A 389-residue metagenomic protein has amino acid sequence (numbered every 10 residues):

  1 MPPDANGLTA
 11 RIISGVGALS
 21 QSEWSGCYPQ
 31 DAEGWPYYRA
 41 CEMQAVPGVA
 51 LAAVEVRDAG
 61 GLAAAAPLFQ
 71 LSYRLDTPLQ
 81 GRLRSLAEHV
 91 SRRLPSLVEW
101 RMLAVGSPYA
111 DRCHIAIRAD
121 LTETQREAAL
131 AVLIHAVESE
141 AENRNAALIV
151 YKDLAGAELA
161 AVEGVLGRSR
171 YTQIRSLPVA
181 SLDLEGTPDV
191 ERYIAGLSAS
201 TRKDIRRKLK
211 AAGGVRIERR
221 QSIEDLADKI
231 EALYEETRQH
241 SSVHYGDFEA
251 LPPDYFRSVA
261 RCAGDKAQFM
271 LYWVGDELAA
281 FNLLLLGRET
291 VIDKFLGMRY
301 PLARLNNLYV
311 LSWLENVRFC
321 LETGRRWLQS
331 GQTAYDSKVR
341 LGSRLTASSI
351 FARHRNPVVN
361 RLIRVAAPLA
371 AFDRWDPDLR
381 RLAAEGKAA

Functional and structural regions predicted by a protein language model:
P2-G7, Q70-L71, R112, G156 (+4 more regions): Active-site/acyl-donor-binding loops of N-acyltransferases
D4-S85, E138, A147-R304, A388-A389: A conserved beta-strand-loop-helix scaffold within acyl/acetyltransferase catalytic domains
C41-P47, S85-A87, L94-M102, A180-L184 (+8 more regions): Short C-terminal domain-edge/linker segments immediately following a structured domain
A50-L51, D58, Q70-T172, T290-R353: Acyl-donor binding region in acyl/amide transferases
